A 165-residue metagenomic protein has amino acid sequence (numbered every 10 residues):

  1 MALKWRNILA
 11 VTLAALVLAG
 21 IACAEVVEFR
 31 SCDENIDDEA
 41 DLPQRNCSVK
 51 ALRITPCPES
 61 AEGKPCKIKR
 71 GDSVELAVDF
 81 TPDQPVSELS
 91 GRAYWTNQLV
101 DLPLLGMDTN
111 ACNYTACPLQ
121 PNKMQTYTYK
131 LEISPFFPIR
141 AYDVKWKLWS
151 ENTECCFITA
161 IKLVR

Functional and structural regions predicted by a protein language model:
W5-E25: Cleavable N-terminal signal peptides of Sec/SRP-targeted secreted and luminal proteins
C23-L131, P135-R165: Contiguous segments within soluble domain cores/interaction surfaces
